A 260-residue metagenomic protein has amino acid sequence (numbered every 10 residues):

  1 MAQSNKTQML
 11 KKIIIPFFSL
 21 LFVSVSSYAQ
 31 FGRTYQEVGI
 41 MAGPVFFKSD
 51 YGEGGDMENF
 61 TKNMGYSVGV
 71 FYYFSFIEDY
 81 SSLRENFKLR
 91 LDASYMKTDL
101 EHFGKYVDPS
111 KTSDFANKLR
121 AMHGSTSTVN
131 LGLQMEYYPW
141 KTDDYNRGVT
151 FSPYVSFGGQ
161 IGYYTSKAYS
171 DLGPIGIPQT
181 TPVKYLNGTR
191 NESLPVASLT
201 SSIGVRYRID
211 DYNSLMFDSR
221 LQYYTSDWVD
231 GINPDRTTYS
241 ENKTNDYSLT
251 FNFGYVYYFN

Functional and structural regions predicted by a protein language model:
M1-Q36, M41, Y255, F259: Bacterial Sec-dependent N-terminal signal peptides
A29-I77, V256-N260: Short glycine/proline- and aromatic-enriched beta-strand/turn motifs that initiate or cap beta-hairpins
A29-Y35, S75-F87, K141-F151, I209-Y212 (+1 more regions): Short loop/turn motifs that connect adjacent beta-strands in outer-membrane beta-barrel proteins
F31-R33, S49, V196, S201-N260: Predominantly the C-terminal beta-signal and adjacent terminal strand-loop region of outer-membrane beta-barrel
E37-G39, K88-R90, Y154-S156, S214-M216 (+1 more regions): Residue-level detector of the transmembrane beta-barrel scaffold of outer-membrane proteins
I40-P44, V68-F74, L133-Y137, F157-I161 (+3 more regions): Residues on the lipid-exposed face of transmembrane beta-strands in outer-membrane beta-barrel proteins
G43-S49, S94-L100, Q160-S166, Q222-S226 (+1 more regions): Structural signature of outer-membrane beta-barrel domains
Y51-T61, T98-N130, Y163-V196, W228-T250: Extracellular/periplasm-exposed beta-strand and loop segments of Gram-negative cell-envelope proteins, dominated by
